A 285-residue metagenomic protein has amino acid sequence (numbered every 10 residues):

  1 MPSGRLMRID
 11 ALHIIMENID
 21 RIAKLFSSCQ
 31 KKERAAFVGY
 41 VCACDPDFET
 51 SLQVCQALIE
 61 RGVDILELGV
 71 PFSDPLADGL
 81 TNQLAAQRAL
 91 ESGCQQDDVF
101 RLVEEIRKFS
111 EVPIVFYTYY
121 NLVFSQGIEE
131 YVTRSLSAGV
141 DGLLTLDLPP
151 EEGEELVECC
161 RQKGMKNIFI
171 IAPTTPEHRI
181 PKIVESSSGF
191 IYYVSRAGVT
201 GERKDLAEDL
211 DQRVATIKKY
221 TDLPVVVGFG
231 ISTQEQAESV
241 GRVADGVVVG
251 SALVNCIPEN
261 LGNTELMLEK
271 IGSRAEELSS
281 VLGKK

Functional and structural regions predicted by a protein language model:
I15-V38: N-terminal amphipathic alpha-helix/helix-capping segment at the start of soluble metabolic enzymes
N18-A23, D74-T81, C94-R101, F124-I128 (+5 more regions): Active-site-adjacent beta->alpha loops and helix N-cap segments on the catalytic face of soluble alpha/beta enzymes
F37-V41, L66-L68, I114-T118, L143-T145 (+4 more regions): Hydrophobic faces of well-ordered beta-strands that scaffold small-molecule active sites in alpha/beta enzyme cores
S51-Q56, P176-V184, I231-V247: Catalytic cores of alpha/beta
L68-S73, G142-L144, Y193-G201, V243-G262: Glycine-rich phosphate-binding active-site loops on the catalytic face of alpha/beta enzymes
V70, Q83-T145: Active-site beta->alpha loop and helix N-cap motifs at the rims of alpha/beta catalytic domains
S92, I170, I180-K219, C256-P258: Glycine/Thr-rich beta-alpha phosphate-binding loop at enzyme active sites
A215-D222, S232-K285: Alpha/beta catalytic cores of nucleotide-metabolism and tRNA/nucleoside-modifying enzymes
